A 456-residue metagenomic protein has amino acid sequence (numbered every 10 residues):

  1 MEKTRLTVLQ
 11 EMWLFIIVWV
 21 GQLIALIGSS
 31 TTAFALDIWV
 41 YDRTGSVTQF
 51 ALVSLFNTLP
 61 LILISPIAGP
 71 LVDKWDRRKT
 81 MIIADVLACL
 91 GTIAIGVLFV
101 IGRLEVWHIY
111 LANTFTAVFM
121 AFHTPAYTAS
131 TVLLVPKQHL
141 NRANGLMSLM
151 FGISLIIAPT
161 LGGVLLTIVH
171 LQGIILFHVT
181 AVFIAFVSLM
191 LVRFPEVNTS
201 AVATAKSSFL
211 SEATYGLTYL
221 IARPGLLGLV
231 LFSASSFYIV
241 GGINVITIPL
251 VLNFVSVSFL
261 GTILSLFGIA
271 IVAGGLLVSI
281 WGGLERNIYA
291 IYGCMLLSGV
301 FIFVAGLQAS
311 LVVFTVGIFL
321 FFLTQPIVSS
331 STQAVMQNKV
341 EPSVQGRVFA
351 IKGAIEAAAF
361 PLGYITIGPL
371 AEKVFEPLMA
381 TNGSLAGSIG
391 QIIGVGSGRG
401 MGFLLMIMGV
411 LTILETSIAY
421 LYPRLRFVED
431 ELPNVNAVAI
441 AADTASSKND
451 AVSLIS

Functional and structural regions predicted by a protein language model:
E2-F15, P195-L231, I440-L454: Juxtamembrane intracellular "pre-TM" segments in multi-pass secondary transporters
E11-W19, V47, R103-V106, Y110 (+4 more regions): Primarily residues marking transmembrane-helix entry/exit sites
I16-L36, S54-V72, D76-G91, H108-T167 (+7 more regions): Substrate-agnostic recognition of the 12-TM MFS/MFS-like secondary transporter fold
T32, Y41, A94-F99, T116 (+4 more regions): MFS-fold secondary transporters
F34-T48, V245-S258: Short amphipathic helix-loop junctions that connect adjacent transmembrane helices in Major Facilitator Superfamily/SLC
T44, D76, L98-R103, L307-A309: Helix-breaking motifs and short loop linkers at transmembrane-helix boundaries and internal kinks in secondary membrane
V53, L63, T80, A94 (+6 more regions): C-terminal transmembrane bundle of multi-pass solute transporters/carriers
G102, A129, L133, I175-K206 (+3 more regions): Helix-loop junctions on the cytosolic side of multi-pass membrane transporters, especially the intracellular loop
